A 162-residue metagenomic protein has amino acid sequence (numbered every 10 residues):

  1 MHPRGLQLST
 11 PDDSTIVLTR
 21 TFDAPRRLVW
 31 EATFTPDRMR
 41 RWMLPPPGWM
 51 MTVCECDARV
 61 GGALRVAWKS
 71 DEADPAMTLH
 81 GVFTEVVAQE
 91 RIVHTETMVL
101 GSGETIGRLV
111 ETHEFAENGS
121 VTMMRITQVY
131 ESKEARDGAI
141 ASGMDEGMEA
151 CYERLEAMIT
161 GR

Functional and structural regions predicted by a protein language model:
M1-W49: Hydrophobic ligand-binding cavity/cleft-lining segments
L8, C56, F83, H113-F115: A structural signal for short hydrophobic beta-strand segments in well-ordered beta-sheet cores
V29, M39, L64-V66, F83 (+5 more regions): Hydrophobic pocket/interface hotspot
M51-T97: Glycine-rich portal/gate segments that line the openings of hydrophobic small-molecule binding cavities
V93-E146: Beta-strand/loop substructures that line and gate deep hydrophobic ligand-binding cavities in soluble
I159-R162: Short, highly charged C-terminal tails/helix-capping segments
